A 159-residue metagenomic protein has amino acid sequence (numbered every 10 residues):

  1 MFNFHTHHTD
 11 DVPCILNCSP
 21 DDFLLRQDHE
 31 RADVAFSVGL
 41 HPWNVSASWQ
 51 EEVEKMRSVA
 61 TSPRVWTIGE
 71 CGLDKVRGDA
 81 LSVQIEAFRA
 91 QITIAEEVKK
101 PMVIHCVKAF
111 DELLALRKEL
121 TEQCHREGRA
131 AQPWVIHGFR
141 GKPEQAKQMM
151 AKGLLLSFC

Functional and structural regions predicted by a protein language model:
M1-C159: Mid-domain alpha/beta scaffold segments of enzyme catalytic cores
